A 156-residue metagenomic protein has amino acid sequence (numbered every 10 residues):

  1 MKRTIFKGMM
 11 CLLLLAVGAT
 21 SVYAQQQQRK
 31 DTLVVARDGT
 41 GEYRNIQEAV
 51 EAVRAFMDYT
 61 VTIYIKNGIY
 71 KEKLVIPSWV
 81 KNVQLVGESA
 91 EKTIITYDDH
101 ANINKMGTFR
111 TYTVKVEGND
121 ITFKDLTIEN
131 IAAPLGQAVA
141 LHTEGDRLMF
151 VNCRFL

Functional and structural regions predicted by a protein language model:
M1-Q28: Bacterial Sec-dependent N-terminal signal peptides
Q27-R29, A55-D58, S78, V116: Flexible, charged surface loops at secondary-structure boundaries
K30-T32, T60-T62, K71-K73, V80-N82 (+1 more regions): A common structural microfeature
K30-Y64: Acidic Gly/Asp/Thr-rich repetitive segments characteristic of extracellular carbohydrate-active and adhesion proteins
R37-R44, T62, K81-Q137: Right-handed parallel beta-helix/beta-spiral solenoid domain characteristic of secreted/periplasmic
R44-A55, Y70-W79, L85: Short, T/G/N/S-enriched strand-turn elements that build extracellular solenoid repeat scaffolds
Y64-K66, K71, V75, Q84-V86 (+6 more regions): Extracellular beta-strand solenoid repeats
I128, A133, D146-L148, F155-L156: Short acidic/polar capping segments at secondary-structure boundaries
